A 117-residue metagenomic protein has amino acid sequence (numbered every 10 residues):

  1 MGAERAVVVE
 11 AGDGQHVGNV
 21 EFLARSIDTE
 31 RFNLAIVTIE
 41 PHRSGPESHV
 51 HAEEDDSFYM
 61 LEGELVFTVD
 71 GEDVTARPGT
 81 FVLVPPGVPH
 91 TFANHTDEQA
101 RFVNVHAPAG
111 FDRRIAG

Functional and structural regions predicted by a protein language model:
M1-N33, P41, E47, G117: A short, N-terminal "cap"/entry segment at the start of jelly-roll beta-barrel domains of the cupin/DSBH fold
R25-S26, P46-A52, A93-H95: Short histidine-centered beta-strand/loop micro-motifs that create catalytic or ligand/metal-coordination sites
E30, T68-D70: Short strand-coil-strand connectors
I36-E40, V50-T68, V105: Short, conserved beta-strand element in jelly-roll/cupin
T38, T91-G117: Double-stranded beta-helix
S57, E64-V66, D73, P89 (+1 more regions): Structural motif
S57-G63, G79-V84, F92, F102: Hydrophobic packing within well-folded, soluble alpha/beta domains
G71-G87: Short acidic-glycine-tyrosine-enriched beta hairpin
